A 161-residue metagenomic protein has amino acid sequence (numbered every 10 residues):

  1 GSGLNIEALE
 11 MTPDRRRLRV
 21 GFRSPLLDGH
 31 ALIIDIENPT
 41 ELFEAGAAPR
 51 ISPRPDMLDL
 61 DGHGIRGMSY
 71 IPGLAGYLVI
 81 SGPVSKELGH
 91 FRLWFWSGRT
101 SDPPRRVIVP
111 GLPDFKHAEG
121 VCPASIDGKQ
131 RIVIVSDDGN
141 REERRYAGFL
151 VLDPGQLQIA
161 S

Functional and structural regions predicted by a protein language model:
G1-S161: Sequence/structural signature of beta-propeller domains
